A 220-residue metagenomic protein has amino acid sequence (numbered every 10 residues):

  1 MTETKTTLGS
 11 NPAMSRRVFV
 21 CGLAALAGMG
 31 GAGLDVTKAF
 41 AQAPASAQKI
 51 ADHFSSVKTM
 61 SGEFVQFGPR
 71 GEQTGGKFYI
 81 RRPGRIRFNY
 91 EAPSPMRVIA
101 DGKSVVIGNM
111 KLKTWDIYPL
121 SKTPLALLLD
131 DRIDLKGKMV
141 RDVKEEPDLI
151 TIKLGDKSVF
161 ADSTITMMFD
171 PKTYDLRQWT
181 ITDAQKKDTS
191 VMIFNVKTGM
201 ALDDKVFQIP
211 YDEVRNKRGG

Functional and structural regions predicted by a protein language model:
M1-M14, V18-A32: N-terminal secretory signal peptides
A13, L34-A45, K49: C-terminal segment of N-terminal export signals and the immediately downstream linker at the start of the mature
D52-G71: A short, Trp-centered hydrophobic/proline-enriched beta-strand micro-motif
F54, K122-K136: Short, solvent-exposed helix-to-loop capping segments enriched in aromatics
V57-T59, Q73-G75, R81-P83, P93 (+5 more regions): Extracytoplasmic
F64, I86-Y90, V105-G108, I152 (+1 more regions): Short hydrophobic/aromatic-rich beta-strand segments that constitute the beta-sheet cores of beta-sandwich/beta-barrel
K77-L127, T189-S190: An acidic-aromatic
K136-M139, E145-G220: Gly/Pro-enriched, hydrophobic low-complexity segments that function as extracytoplasmic propeptides/linkers
